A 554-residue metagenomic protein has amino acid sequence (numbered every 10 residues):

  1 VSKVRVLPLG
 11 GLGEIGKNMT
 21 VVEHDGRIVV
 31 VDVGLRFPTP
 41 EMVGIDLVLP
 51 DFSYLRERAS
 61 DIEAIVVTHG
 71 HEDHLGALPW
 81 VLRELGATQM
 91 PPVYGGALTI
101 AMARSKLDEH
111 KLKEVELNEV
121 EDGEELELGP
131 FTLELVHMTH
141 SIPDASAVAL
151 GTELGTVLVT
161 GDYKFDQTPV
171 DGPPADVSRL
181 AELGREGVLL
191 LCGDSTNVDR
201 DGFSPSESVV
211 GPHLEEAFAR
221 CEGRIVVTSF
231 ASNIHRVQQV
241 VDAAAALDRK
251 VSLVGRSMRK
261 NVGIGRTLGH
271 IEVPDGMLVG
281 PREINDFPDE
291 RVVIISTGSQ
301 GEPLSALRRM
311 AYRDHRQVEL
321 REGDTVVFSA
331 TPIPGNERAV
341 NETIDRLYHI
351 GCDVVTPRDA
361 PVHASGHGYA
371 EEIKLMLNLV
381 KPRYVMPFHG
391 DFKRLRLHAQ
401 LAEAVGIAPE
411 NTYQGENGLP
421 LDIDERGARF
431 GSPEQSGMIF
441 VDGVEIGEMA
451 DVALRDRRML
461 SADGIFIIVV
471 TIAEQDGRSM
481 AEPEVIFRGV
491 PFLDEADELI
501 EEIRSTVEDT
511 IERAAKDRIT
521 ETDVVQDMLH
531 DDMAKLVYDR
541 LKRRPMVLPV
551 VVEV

Functional and structural regions predicted by a protein language model:
V1-V66, H71-D286, S305-E319, R338-E342: His/Asp/Glu-rich metal-coordinating catalytic cores of metallo-dependent phosphodiesterases/hydrolases acting on
E14, I142, P288, L460-A462 (+1 more regions): Solvent-exposed loop and beta-edge segments used for protein-protein assembly and interaction
P92-Y94, M386, V551: Short glycine-rich phosphate-binding loop at a beta-alpha junction
L107, A402, V537: Conserved hydrophobic residues forming the short capping helix/wall of the S-adenosyl-L-methionine
E121, E416, R543-V547: Short Gly/Ser/Thr- and Asp/Glu-enriched loop/turn motifs at secondary-structure junctions
P130, A145-A147, D463-I467, V547-P549: Broad gene-expression machinery/nucleic-acid interaction feature
D199-S329, I333-R358, V362-R518, Q526: Hard-cation-handling environments
R518-V554: C-terminal tails and terminal domains of large nucleic-acid-associated and other macromolecular-machine proteins
